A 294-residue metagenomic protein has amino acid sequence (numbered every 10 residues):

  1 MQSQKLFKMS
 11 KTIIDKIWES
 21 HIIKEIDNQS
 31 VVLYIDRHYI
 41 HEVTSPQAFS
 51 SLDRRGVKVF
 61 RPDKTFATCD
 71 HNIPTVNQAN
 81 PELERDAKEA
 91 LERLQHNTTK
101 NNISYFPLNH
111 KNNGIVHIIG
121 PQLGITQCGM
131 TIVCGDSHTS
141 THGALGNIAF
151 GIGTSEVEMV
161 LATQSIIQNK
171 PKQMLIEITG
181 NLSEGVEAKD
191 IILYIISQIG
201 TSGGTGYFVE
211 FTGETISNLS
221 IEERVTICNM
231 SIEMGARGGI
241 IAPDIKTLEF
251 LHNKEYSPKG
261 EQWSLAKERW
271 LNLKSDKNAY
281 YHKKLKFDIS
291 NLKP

Functional and structural regions predicted by a protein language model:
M1-P294: Fe-S-dependent hydro-lyases/dehydratases of central metabolism
